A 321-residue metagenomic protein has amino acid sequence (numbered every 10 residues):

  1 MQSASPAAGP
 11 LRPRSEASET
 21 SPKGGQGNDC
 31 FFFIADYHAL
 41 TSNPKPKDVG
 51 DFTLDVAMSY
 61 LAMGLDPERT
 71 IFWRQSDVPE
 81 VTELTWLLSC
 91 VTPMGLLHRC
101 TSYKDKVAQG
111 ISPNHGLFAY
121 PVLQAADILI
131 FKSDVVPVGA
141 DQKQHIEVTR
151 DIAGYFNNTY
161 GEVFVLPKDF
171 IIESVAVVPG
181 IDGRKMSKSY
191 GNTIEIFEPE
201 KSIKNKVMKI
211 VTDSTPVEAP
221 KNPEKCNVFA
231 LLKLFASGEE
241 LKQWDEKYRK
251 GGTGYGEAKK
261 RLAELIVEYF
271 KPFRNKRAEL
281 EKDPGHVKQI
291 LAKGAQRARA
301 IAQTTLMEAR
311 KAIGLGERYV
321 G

Functional and structural regions predicted by a protein language model:
M1-A7, E16-A126, A278: N-terminal Rossmann-like or analogous alpha/beta NTP/dinucleotide-binding catalytic cores that position adenine
R12-R14: Basic polycationic patches enriched in arginine
F31, K45-V49, E68, S76-V81 (+4 more regions): Structured ligand/cofactor/substrate-binding pocket environments in proteins
D36-H38, D134-V135, V211: Short, histidine-centered active-site or binding-site loop motifs used for metal coordination, general acid-base
T41, G50, D66, W73 (+15 more regions): Generic, ordered loop/turn and secondary-structure boundary motif
T92-H98, I130-V135, A236-W244, R274: Short helix-capping/linker segments at secondary-structure and domain boundaries
Q144, R150-G321: Conserved nucleotide- and phosphate/pyrophosphate-binding catalytic cores in adenylate/nucleotidyl-handling enzymes
